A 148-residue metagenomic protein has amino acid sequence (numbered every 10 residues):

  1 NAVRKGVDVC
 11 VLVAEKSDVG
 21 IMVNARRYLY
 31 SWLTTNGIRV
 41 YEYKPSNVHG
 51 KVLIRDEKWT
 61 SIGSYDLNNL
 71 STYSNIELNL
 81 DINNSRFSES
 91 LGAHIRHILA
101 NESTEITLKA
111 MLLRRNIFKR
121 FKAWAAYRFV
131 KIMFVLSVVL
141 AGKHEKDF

Functional and structural regions predicted by a protein language model:
N1-F148: PLD/PLD-like phosphodiesterase catalytic module centered on the HKD motif
